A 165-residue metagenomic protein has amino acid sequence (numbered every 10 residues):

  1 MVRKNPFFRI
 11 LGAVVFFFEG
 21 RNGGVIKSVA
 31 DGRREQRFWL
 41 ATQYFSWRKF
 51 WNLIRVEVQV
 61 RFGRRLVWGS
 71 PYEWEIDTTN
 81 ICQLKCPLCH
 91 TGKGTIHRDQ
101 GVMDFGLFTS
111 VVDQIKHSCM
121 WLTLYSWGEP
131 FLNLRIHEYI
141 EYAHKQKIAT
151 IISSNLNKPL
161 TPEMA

Functional and structural regions predicted by a protein language model:
M1-T42, T150: Non-catalytic N-terminal targeting/anchoring module and adjacent flexible stem/linker that precedes the structured
D31-A165: Conserved alpha-helical substructure of the radical SAM core
